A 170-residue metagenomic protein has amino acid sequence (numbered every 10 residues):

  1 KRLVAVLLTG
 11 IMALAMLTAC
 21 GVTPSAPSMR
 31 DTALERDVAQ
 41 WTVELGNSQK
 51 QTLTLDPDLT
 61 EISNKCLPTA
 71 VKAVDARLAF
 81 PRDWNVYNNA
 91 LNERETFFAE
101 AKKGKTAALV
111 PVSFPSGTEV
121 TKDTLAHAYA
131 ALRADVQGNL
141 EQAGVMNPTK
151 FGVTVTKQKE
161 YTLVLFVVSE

Functional and structural regions predicted by a protein language model:
K1-L7: Bacterial N-terminal signal peptides that target proteins for export
T9-A13: Hydrophobic membrane-insertion alpha-helices, especially the h-region of bacterial N-terminal signal peptides
A15-A19: C-terminal motif of bacterial Sec signal peptides marking the signal peptidase cleavage site
P24-F97: Short, well-ordered surface patches within globular domains
A90-E170: A well-ordered secondary-structure block
